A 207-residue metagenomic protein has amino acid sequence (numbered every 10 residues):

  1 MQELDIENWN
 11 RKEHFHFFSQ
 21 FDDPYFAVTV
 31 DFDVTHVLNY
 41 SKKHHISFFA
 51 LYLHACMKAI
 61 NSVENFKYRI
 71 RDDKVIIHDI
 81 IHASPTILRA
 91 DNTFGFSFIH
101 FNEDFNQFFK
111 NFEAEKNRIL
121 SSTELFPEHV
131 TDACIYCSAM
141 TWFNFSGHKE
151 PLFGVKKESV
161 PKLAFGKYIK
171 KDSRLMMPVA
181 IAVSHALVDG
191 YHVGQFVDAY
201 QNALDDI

Functional and structural regions predicted by a protein language model:
M1-Q20, H82-L88, E150: Short amphipathic alpha-helices and their capping loops
L4, S19-L51, K67-I81, I135-C137 (+2 more regions): Gly/Ser/Thr-rich phosphate-binding loops and adjoining beta-strand/alpha-helix segments that form adenosine-phosphate
V28-T29, V37-H44, F94-N106, V188: Acyl-group handling in specialized metabolite and lipid biosynthesis
V37-S62, M177-F196: Acyl activation and transfer enzymes in specialized metabolism, enriched for ANL adenylate-forming modules
N61-F98: Hydrophobic/aromatic-rich structural module bridging two neighboring secondary-structure elements via a short loop
R89-F145: Helical lid/core segments from catalytic subdomains that handle acyl or acyl-like groups
H129-W142, P161-D198: Histidine-centered acyl-transfer/condensation active-site motif and its immediate structural neighborhood
M140-K162: Glycine-rich active-site loop/lid that clamps phosphate-bearing ligands
